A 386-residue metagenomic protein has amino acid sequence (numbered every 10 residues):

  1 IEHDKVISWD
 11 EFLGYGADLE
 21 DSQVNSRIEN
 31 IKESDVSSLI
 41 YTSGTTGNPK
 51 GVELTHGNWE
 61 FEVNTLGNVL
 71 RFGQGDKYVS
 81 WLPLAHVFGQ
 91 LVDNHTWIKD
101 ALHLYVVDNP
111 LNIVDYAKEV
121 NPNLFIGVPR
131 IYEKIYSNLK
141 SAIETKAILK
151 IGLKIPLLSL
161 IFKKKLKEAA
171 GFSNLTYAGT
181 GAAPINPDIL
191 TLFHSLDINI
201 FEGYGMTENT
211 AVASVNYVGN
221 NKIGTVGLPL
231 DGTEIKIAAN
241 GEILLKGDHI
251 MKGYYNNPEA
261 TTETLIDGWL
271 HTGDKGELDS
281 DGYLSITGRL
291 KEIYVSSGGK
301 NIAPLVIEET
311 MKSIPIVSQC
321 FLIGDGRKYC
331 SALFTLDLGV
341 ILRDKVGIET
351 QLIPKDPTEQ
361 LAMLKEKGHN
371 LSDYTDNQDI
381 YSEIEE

Functional and structural regions predicted by a protein language model:
I1-E33, L139-K165, A169: ANL superfamily adenylate-forming
A17-Y41, N48, R71-K77: Conserved pre-ATP/AMP-binding loop-to-beta segment of ANL
S37-V63: Conserved AMP-binding A3 loop
H56, I185, T191-N199, M206-G224 (+2 more regions): Active-site loops of AMP-binding adenylate-forming
E60-K77, L84-K165, N174, S195 (+1 more regions): Conserved AMP-binding/adenylation subdomain of ANL enzymes
N221-I223, I250-G273, E308, T350 (+1 more regions): Conserved ANL (AMP-binding/adenylate-forming) active-site segment centered on the GW(Y/F)…HTG consensus within
P229-S296: Conserved ATP-binding/catalytic segment of the ANL
N301, P315, Q319, V340-E386: Conserved C-terminal helical docking segment of ANL/AMP-forming enzymes that engages the acyl-acceptor during
